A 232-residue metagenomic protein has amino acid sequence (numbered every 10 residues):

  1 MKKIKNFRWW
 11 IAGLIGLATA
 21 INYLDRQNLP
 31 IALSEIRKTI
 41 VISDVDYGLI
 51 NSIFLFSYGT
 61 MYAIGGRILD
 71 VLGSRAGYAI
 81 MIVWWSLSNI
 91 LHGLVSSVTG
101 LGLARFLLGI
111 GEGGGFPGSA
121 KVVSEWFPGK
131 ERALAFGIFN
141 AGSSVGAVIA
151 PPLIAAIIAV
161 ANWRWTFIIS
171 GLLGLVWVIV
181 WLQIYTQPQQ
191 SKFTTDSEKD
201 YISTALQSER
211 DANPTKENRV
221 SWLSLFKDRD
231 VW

Functional and structural regions predicted by a protein language model:
K5-L14, V220-W232: Juxtamembrane cytosolic amphipathic helices that cap and anchor the N-termini of specific transmembrane helices
W10-D44: Extracytoplasmic
Q27, L55-A63, G113, A147-V148: Residue-level signature of mid-helix packing/kink "hotspots" within the transmembrane helices of 12-pass Major
V41, G73, L94-G100, G111 (+2 more regions): Helix-breaking motifs and short loop linkers at transmembrane-helix boundaries and internal kinks in secondary membrane
T60-T99: Conserved MFS/SLC helix-loop-helix module at the cytosolic interface between two early adjacent transmembrane helices
A104-S143: Cytoplasmic helix-loop-helix junction between adjacent transmembrane helices in 12-TM secondary transporters
F139-Q190: Helix-loop-helix hairpin linking two adjacent transmembrane segments in secondary transporters
T186-V220: Flexible cytoplasmic inter-helical loops of multi-pass small-molecule transporters
